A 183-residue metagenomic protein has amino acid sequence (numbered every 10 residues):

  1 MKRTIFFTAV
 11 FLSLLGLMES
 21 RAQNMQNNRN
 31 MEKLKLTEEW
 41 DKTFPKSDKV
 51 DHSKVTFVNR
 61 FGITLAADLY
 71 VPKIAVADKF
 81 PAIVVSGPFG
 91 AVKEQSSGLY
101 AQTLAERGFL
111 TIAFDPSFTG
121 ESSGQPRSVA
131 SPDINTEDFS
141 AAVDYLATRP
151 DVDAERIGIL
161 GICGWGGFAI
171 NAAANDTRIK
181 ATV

Functional and structural regions predicted by a protein language model:
N30-D78: N-terminal cap/lid segment of alpha/beta-hydrolase-fold proteins
D78-P88: Short beta-strand element of the alpha/beta-hydrolase
G90-Q102, P116: The serine-hydrolase catalytic nucleophile loop
T103-S123: Conserved alpha/beta-hydrolase
V129-P150: Alpha/beta-hydrolase active-site loop
P150-C163: Alpha/beta-hydrolase fold nucleophile elbow
G166-T177: Short glycine-enriched nucleophile-adjacent loop and the immediately C-terminal alpha-helix near the catalytic center
T177-V183: A conserved short beta-strand
